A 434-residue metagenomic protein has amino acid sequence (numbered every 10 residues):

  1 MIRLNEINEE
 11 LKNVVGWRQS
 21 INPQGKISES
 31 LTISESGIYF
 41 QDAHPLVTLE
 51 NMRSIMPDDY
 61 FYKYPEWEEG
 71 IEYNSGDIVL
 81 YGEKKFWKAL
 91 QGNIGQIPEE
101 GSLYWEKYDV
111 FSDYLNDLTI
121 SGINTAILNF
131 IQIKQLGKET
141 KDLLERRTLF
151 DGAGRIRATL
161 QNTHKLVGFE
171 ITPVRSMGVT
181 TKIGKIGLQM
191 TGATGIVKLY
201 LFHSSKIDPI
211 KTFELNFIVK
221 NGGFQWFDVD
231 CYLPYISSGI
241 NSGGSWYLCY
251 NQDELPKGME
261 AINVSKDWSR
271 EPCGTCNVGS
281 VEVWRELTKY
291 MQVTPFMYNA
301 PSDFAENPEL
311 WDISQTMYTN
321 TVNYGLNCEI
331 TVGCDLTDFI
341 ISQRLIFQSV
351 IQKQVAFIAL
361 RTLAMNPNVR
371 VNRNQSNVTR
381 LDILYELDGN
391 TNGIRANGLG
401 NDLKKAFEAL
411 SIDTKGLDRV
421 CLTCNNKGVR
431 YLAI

Functional and structural regions predicted by a protein language model:
M1-N13, S20-F61, D109-E145, C276 (+2 more regions): Internal mixed-charge
E9-R18, N22-S28, G70, I218-F224 (+1 more regions): Solvent-exposed, conformationally flexible loop/turn segments
F61-V110: Tryptophan-rich substrate-binding surfaces of secreted polymer-degrading and adhesive proteins
G76, T181-I186, S245-Y250: Hydrophobic/aromatic beta-strand segments within beta-rich folds
G82-K84, L90-G92, L188-A193, S204-S205 (+2 more regions): Short, flexible beta-strand-to-coil junctions
K107-V110, I131-K206, P256-I341, L345-I346 (+1 more regions): Beta-sheet-rich sandwich/jelly-roll-like modules and their strand-loop junctions
T194-N277: Aromatic- and Gly/Pro-enriched, solvent-exposed loop/edge beta-strand patches characteristic of beta-rich domains
R430-I434: Short acidic DE-rich linear segments
